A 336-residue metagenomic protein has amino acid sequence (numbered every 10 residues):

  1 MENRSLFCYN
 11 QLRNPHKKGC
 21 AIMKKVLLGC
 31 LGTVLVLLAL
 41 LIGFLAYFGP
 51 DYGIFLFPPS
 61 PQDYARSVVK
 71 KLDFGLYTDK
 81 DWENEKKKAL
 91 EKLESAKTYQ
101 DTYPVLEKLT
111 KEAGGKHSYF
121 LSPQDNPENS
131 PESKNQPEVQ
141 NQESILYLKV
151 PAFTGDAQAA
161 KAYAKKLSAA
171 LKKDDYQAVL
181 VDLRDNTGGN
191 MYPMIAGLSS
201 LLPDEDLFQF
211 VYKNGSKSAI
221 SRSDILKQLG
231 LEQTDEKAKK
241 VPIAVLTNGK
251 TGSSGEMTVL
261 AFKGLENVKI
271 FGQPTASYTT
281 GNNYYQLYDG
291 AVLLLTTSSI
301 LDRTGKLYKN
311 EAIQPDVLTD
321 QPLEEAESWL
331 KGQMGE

Functional and structural regions predicted by a protein language model:
K18-I42: N-terminal Sec-pathway targeting helices
L37-F57: Membrane-interface motif at the C-terminal end of an N-terminal transmembrane signal
V68, L109, L148, V181 (+4 more regions): Terminal peptide-recognition signature
L76-E143: Extended, small/polar residue-biased N-terminal targeting/export presequences and adjacent propeptide/linker tracts
N135-K161: STAS-typified acidic loop motif
L148-K149, A170-G189, V245-L246: Short acidic catalytic loops
D156-Q177: A short, well-ordered alpha-helical element
G188-P242, T280-Q286, T297-L301, L307-Y308: Gly/Ser/Thr-rich loop/hinge elements
